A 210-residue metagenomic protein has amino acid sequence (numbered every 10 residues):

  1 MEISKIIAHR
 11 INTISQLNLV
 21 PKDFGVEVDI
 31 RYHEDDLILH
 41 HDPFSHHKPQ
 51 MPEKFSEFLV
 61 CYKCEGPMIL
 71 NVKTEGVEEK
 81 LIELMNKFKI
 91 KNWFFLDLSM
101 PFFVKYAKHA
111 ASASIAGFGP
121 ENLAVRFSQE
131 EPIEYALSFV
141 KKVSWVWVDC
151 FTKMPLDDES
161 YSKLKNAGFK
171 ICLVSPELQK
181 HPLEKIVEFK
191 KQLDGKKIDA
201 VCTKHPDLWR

Functional and structural regions predicted by a protein language model:
M1-R210: Phosphate-group recognition and catalysis centered on beta-loop-alpha active-site segments
